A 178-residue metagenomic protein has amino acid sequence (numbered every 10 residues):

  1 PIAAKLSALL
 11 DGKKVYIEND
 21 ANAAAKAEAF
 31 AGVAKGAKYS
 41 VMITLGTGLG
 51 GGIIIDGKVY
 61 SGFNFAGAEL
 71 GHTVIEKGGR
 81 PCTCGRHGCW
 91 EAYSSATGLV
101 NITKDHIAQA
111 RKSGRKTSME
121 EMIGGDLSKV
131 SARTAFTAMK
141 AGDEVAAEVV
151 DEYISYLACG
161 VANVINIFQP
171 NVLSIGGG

Functional and structural regions predicted by a protein language model:
A3-K14, A27-A37, V59, V74-G178: ATP-binding/phosphotransfer module of carbohydrate and carboxylate kinases, centering on a glycine-rich
Y16, S40-T44, G50-G52, T83 (+1 more regions): Short glycine-aspartate micro-motif
N19, I55-D56: A cytosolic small-molecule/anion-sensing beta-strand core signal
V33, T47, I55: A gly/ser-rich beta-alpha-beta helix-loop segment of oxidoreductase catalytic cores
M42, H72-V74: Conserved hydrophobic/aromatic beta-strand scaffold that supports enzyme active sites
A66-E69: Structural signature of FAD isoalloxazine-binding scaffolds in flavoprotein oxidoreductases
